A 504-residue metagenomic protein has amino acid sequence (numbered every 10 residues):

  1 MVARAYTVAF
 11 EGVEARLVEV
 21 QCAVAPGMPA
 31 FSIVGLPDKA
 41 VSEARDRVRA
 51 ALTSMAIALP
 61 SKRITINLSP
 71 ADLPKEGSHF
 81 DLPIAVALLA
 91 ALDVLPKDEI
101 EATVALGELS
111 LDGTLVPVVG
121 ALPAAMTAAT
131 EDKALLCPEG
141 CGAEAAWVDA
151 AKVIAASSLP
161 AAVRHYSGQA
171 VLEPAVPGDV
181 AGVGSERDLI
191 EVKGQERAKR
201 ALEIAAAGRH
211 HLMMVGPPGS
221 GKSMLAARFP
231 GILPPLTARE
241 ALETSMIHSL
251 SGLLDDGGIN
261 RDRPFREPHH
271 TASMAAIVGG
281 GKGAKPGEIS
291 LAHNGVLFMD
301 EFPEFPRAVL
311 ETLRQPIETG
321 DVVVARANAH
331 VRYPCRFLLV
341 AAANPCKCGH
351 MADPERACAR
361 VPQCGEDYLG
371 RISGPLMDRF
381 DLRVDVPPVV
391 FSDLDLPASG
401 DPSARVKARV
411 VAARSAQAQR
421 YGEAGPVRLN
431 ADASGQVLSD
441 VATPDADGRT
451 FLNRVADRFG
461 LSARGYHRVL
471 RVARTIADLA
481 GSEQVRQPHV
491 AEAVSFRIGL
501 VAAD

Functional and structural regions predicted by a protein language model:
M1-M213, P217-S223, A325, Y466 (+1 more regions): Peripheral, non-AAA+ core regions of ATP-driven protein-machinery
V34-R45, A58-P60, N67-G77, G283-A284 (+1 more regions): Basic, amphipathic alpha-helical bundle interface domains used for macromolecular binding and assembly
L59-K62, E99-I100, T130, D149 (+8 more regions): Short loop/turn elements that form and flank the Walker-type P-loop nucleotide-binding site in RecA-like NTPase cores
D112, M299-P306, G349: Catalytic P-loop NTPase motifs of RecA-like helicase/translocase cores
S167-I204, G208, P235-I289: P-loop NTPase nucleotide-binding/switch module
M214-L254, T319: Walker A/P-loop
N294, D300-E301, T312: Walker B catalytic acidic pair
